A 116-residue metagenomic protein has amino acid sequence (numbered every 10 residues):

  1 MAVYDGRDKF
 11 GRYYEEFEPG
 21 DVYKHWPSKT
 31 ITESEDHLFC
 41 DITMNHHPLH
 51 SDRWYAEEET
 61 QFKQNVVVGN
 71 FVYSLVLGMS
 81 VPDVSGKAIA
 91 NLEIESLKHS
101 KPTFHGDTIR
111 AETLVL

Functional and structural regions predicted by a protein language model:
M1-I94: Hot-dog-fold acyl-thioester-processing enzymes
I94-L116: Hydrophobic beta-sheet segments that form the core/acyl-binding groove of ACP/CoA-dependent acyl-chain-processing
